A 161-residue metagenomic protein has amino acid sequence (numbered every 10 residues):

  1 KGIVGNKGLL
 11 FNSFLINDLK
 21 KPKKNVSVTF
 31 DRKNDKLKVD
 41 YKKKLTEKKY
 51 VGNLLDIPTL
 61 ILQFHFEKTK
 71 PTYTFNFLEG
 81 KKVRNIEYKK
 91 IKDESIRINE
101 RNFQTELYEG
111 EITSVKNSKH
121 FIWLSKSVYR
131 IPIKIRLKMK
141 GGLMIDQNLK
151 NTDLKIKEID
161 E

Functional and structural regions predicted by a protein language model:
K1-F30, K68-E161: Acidic, serine/threonine-rich low-complexity disordered tracts
K21-H65: Hydrophobic, well-structured mid-protein blocks that either form specific transmembrane helices
